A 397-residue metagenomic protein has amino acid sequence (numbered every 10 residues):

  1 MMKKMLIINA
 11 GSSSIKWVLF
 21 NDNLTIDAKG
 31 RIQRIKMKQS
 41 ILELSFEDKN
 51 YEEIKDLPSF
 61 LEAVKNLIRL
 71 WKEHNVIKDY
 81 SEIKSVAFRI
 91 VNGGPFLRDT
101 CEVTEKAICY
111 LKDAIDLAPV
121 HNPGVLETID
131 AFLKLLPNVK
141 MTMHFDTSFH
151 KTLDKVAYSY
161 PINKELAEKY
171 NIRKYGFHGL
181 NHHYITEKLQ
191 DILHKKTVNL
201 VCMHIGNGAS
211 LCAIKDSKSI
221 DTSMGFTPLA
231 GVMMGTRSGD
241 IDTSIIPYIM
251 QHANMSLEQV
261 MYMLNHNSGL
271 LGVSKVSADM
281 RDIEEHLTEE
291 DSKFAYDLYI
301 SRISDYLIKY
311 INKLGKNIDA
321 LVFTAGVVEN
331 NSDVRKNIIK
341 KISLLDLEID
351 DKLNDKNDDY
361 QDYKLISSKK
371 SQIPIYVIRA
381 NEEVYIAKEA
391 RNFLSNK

Functional and structural regions predicted by a protein language model:
M5, S14-P58: Short glycine-rich, Thr/Ser-proximal phosphate-binding strand/loop in the N-terminal lobe of ATP-dependent enzymes
I8-S13, M203-G208, I214, G225 (+2 more regions): A short acidic Gly-Thr/Ser loop motif
L70-K84, L189-H194, L307-D319: Phosphate/pyrophosphate-binding loops at sites that engage ATP/ADP/AMP, CoA/4′-phosphopantetheine, polyphosphate
W71-H121, K140-T142, F149-A157: Short beta-strand-loop/turn "lid" adjacent to the catalytic site in phosphate-handling enzymes
F149-H252: Glycine-rich phosphate-binding loop of actin/hexokinase-like ATP-binding domains
G269-V273, M280-K316: Adenine-nucleotide phosphate-binding core of ATP-dependent small-molecule kinases
D319-K341: Glycine-rich phosphate-binding loops at beta-strand->alpha-helix junctions
E329, D333, D350, N354-K397: Glycine-rich phosphate-binding/hydrolytic loop that grips phosphoryl groups
